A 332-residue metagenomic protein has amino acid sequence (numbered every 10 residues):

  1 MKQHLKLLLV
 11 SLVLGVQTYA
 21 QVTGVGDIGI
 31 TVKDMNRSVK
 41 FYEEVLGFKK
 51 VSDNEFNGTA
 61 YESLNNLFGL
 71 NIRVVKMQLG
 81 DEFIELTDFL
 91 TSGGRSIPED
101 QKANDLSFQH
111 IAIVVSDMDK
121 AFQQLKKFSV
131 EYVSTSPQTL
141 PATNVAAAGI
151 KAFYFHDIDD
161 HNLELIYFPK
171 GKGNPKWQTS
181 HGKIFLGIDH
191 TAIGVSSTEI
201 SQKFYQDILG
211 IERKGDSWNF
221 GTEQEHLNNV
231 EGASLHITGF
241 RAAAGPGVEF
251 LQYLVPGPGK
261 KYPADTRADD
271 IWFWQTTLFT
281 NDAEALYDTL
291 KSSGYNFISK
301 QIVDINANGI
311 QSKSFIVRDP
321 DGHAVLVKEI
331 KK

Functional and structural regions predicted by a protein language model:
M1-Q3: N-terminal secretory signal peptides that target proteins for export/translocation
K6-Q17: Bacterial N-terminal signal peptides
Y19-Q21: Boundary of Sec targeting at the N-terminus
V25-D34, I72-E85, I97-L125, I150-H156 (+5 more regions): Vicinal oxygen chelate
T31-E82, K127, A146-A148, I193-G247 (+3 more regions): Core segments of cupin and vicinal oxygen chelate
N36, K40-F56, L90-S92, E99-S107 (+10 more regions): Extended intrinsically disordered, low-complexity coil regions enriched in Ser, Thr, Gly, Ala and often Pro
N65-L67, D100-A103, N144, G182 (+2 more regions): Short consensus segments that form the blades of beta-propeller domains, in both extracellular/periplasmic
I113, D119-I184, I193, G215-R241 (+3 more regions): Vicinal oxygen chelate
